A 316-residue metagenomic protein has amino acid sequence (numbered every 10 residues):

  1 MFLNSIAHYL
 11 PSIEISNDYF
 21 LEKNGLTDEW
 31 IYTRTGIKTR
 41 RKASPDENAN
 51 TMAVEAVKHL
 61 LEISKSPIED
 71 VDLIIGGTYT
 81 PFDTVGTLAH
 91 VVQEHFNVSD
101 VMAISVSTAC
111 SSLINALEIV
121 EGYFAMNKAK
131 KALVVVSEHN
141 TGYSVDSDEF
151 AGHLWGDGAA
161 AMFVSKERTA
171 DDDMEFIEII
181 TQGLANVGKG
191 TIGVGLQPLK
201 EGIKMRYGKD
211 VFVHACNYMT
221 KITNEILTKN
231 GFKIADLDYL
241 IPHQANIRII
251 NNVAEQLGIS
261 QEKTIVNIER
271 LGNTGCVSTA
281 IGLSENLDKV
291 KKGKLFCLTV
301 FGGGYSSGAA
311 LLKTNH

Functional and structural regions predicted by a protein language model:
M1-P45, D148-V213, N217, K221 (+2 more regions): Condensing-enzyme catalytic core mediating Claisen C-C bond formation in acyl metabolism
L3, I31, L60, V71-I74 (+6 more regions): Buried hydrophobic positions in well-ordered alpha/beta secondary-structure cores of metabolic enzymes
L3, P45-T108, K229-I250, Q256: Conserved beta-ketoacyl condensing-enzyme motif
A7, G77, S107, A132-E138 (+2 more regions): Short beta-strand segments
N24-T33, D83-N97, K130-N140, G193-L196 (+1 more regions): Acidic-glycine-rich active-site phosphate/pyrophosphate-binding loop
N50, V54-V57, T80-P81, S99 (+2 more regions): Claisen-condensing/thiolase-fold acyl-transfer catalytic domains that form or cleave C-C bonds in fatty acid
Y123-G158: Flexible, glycine-rich active-site loops centered on histidine and acidic residues that chelate a metal or position
L199-I268: A contiguous, well-structured pocket-lining segment that forms one wall/lid of small-molecule binding clefts in soluble
